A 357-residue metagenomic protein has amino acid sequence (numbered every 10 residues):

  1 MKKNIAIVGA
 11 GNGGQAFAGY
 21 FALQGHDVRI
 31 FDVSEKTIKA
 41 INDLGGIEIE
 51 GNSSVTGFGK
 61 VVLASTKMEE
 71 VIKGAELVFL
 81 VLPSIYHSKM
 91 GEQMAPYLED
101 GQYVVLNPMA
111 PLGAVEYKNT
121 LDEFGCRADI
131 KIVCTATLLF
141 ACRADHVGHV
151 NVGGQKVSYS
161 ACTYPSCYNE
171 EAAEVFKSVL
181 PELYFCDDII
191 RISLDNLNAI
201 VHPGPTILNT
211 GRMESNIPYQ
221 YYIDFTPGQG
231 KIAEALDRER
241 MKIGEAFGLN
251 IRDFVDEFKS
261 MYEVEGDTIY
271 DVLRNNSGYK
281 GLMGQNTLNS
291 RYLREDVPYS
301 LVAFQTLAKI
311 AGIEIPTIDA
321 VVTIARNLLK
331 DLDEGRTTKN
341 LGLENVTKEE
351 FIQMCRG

Functional and structural regions predicted by a protein language model:
M1-G51: NAD(P)+-binding Rossmann beta1-loop-alpha1 motif at the extreme N-terminus of oxidoreductases
K3-N4, I130, V157: Nucleotide donor/acceptor-binding cores
S54-Q93, Y97, V105: Rossmann-like NAD(P)-binding element
S84-G148: Rossmann-like NAD(P)(H) cofactor-binding subdomain of soluble oxidoreductases
H146-Y219, I223-E257: Internal alpha-helical scaffold of NAD(P)-dependent oxidoreductase catalytic cores
R212, G230-G357: NAD(P)-dependent Rossmann-like dehydrogenase/reductase catalytic/cofactor-binding core
